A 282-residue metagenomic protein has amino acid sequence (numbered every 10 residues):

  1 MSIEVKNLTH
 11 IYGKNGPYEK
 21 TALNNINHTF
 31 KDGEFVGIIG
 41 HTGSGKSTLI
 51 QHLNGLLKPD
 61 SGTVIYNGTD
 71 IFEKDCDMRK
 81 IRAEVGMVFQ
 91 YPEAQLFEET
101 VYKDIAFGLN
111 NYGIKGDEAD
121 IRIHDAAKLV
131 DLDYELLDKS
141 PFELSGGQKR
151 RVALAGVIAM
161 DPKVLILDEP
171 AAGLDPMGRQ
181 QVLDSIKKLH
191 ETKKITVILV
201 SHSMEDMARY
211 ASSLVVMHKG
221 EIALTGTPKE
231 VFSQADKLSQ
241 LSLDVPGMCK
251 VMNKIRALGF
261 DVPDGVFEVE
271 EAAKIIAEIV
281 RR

Functional and structural regions predicted by a protein language model:
N54: Helix-to-loop junction immediately C-terminal to a conserved catalytic motif
G62-E73, I81: Conserved ABC transporter NBD signature motif
E118-E135: Conserved ABC ATPase "signature" region
S140-L144, Q148: Conserved ABC ATPase signature
D161: Conserved catalytic motifs of ABC-family nucleotide-binding domains
L165-D168: Catalytic Walker B motif of ABC-type/P-loop ATPase nucleotide-binding domains
K219-G220: Conserved ABC ATPase "signature" C-loop
